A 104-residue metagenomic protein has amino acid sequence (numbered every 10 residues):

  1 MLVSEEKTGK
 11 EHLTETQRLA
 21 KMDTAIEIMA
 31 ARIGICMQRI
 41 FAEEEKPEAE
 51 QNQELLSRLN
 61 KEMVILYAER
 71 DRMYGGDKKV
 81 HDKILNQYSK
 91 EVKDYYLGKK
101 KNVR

Functional and structural regions predicted by a protein language model:
M1-Q17: Short, charge-rich amphipathic alpha-helices with coiled-coil/heptad character
M22, M29-E43, L66, M73: Non-transmembrane amphipathic alpha-helical segments
I26, A30, N60-M63, S89: Generic structural concept
E44-Q53, Y74-K78: Charged, low-complexity interaction regions
E62-K83: Amphipathic alpha-helical coiled-coil segments
G76-L97: Long amphipathic alpha-helical coiled-coil segments
K100-K101: Short, charged, intrinsically disordered terminal tails
